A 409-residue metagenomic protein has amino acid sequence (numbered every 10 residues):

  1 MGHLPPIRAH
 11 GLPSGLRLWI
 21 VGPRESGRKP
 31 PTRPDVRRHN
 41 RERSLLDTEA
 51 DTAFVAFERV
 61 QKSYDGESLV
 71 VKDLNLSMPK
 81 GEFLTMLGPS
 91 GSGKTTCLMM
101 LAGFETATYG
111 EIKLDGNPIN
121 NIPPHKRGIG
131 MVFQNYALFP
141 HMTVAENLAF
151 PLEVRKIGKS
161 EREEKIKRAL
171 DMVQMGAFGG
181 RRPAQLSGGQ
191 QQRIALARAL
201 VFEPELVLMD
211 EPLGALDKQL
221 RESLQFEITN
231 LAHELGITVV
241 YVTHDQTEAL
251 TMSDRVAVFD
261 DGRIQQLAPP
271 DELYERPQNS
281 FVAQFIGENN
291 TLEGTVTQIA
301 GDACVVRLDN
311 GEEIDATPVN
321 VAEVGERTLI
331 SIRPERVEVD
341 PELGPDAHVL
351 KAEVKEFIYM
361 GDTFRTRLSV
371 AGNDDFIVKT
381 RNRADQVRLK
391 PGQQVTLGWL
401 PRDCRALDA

Functional and structural regions predicted by a protein language model:
V36-H39, N289, I299-A409: Non-catalytic connector elements of ABC transporters
A56, S77, K113, T396-G398: ABC ATPase nucleotide-binding domain
L87-P89: The feature captures the beta-strand-to-loop junction immediately N-terminal to the Walker
A102: Helix-to-loop junction immediately C-terminal to a conserved catalytic motif
T108-E111, E161, D261, E293: Conserved coupling/switch loops of ABC nucleotide-binding domains, chiefly the family-specific signature
G110-P118: Conserved ABC transporter NBD signature motif
P124-G130, Q134, L138-Q284: ABC ATPase nucleotide-binding domains
